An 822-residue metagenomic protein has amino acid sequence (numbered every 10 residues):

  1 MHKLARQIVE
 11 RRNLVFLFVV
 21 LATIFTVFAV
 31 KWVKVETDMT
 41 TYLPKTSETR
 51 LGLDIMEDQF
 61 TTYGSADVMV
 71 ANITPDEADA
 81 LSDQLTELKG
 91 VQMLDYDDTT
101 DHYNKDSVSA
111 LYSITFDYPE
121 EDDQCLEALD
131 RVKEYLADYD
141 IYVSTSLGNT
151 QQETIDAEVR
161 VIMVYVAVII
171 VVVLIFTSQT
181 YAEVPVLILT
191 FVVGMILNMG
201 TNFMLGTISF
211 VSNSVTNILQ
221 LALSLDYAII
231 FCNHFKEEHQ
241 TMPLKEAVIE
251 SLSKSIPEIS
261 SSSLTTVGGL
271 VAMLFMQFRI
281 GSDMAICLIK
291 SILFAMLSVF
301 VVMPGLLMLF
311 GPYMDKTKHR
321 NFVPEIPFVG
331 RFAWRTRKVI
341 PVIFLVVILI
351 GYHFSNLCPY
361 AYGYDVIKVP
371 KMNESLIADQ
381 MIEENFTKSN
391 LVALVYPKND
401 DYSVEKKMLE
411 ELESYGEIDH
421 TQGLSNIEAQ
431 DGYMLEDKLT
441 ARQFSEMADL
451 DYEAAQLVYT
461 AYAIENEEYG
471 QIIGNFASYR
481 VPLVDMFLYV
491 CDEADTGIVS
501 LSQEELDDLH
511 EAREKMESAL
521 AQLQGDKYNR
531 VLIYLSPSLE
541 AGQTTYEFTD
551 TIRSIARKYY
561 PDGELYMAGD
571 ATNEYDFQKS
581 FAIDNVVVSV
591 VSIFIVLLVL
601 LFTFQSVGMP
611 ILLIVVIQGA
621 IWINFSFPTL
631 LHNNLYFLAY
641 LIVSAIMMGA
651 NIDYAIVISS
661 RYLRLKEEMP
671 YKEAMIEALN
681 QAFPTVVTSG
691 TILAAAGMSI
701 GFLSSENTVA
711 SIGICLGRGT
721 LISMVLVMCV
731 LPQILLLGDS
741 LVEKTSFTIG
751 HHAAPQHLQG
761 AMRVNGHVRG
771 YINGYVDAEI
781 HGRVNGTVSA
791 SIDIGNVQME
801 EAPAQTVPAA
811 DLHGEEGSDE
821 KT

Functional and structural regions predicted by a protein language model:
M1-K31, T46, I55-A66, N72-V91 (+11 more regions): Structural signature of multi-pass, alpha-helical inner-membrane proteins
M1-V35, T41, E120-G363, E540-A541 (+2 more regions): Membrane-embedded transmembrane helical bundles of large multi-pass transporters/channels
M39-P44, E48, Q59-D67, I73 (+1 more regions): Juxtamembrane segments of multi-pass membrane proteins
T46, R50-L51, A71-T115, E134 (+3 more regions): Extracytoplasmic
Y63, D67-V68, P75-A80, Y118-D130 (+5 more regions): Solvent-exposed, non-transmembrane alpha-helical starts
D67-M69, L111-S113, D140-Y142, I230 (+3 more regions): Soluble periplasmic/extracytoplasmic beta-strand elements of cell-envelope proteins
K89-D101, Y139-T145, G416-N426, G563-G569 (+1 more regions): Short beta-strand elements
S389-V392, I418, G525-R530, D562 (+2 more regions): Active-site lining segments that contact anionic ligands and/or coordinate catalytic metals
